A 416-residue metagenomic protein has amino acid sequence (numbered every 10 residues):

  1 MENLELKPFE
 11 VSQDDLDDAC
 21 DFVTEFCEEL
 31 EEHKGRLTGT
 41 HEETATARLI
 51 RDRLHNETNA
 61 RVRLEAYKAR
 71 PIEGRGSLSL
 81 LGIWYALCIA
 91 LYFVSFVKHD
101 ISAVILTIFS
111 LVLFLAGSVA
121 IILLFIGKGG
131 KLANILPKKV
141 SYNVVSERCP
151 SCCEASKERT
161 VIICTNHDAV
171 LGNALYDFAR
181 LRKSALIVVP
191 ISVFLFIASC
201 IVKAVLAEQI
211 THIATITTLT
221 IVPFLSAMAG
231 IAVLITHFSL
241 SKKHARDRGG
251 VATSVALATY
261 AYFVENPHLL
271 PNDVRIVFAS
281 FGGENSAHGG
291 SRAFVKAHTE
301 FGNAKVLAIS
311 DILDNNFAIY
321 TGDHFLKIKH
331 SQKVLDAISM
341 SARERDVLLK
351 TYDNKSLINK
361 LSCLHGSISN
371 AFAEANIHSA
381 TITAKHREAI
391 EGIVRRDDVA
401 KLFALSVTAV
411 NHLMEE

Functional and structural regions predicted by a protein language model:
M1-E43, R48-V62, G76, R148 (+2 more regions): N-terminal hydrophobic or amphipathic helices/low-complexity stretches enriched in small/hydrophobic/Pro/Gly
F9-L16, H33-H41, D177-F178, S241-D247 (+2 more regions): Second-shell loop/turn segments in exported
D17, D21, L37-A45, G250 (+3 more regions): Soluble non-cytosolic domains of exported or imported proteins
F22-E25, A45, L49, A258 (+5 more regions): Extracytoplasmic/secreted proteins, especially bacterial periplasmic and envelope-associated proteins
G35, A66, N316-E416: Active-site-adjacent substrate-binding region of metalloamidase/peptidase-like peptide-processing proteins
G35-F96, D100-S151, A174-V205, Q209 (+2 more regions): A non-catalytic alpha/beta surface segment that caps or lines the substrate-entry region of metallo-dependent hydrolase
L111, G117, L123-G129, N134-V145 (+5 more regions): Acidic/histidine-rich catalytic neighborhood of metal-dependent amide-processing enzymes
R159-N166: Short beta-strand element of the alpha/beta-hydrolase
